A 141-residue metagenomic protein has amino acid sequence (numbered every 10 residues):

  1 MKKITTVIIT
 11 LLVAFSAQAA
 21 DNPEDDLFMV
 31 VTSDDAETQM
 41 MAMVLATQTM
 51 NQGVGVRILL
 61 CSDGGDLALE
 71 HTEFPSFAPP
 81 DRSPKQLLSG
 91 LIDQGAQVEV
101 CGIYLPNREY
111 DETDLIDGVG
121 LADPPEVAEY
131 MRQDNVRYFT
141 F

Functional and structural regions predicted by a protein language model:
K2-I8: Sec-dependent signal peptide recognition, specifically the positively charged N-region followed immediately by
I9-T10, A46: Enrichment for repetitive, rod-forming helical segments
T10-Q18: Hydrophobic h-region of N-terminal signal peptides that target proteins for export in Gram-negative bacteria
A19-F141: Secreted/extracellular ectodomain signature
